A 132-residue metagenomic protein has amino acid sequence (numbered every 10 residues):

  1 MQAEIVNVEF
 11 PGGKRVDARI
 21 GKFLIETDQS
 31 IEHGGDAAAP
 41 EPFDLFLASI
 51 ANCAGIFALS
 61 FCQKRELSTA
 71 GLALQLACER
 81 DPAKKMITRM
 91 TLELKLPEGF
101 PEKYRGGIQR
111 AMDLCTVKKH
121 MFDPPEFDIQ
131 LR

Functional and structural regions predicted by a protein language model:
M1-A48, A58-R132: Extended beta-strand/beta-hairpin segments
C53-A54: Alpha-helical metal-binding/catalytic segments enriched in His/Glu/Asp
